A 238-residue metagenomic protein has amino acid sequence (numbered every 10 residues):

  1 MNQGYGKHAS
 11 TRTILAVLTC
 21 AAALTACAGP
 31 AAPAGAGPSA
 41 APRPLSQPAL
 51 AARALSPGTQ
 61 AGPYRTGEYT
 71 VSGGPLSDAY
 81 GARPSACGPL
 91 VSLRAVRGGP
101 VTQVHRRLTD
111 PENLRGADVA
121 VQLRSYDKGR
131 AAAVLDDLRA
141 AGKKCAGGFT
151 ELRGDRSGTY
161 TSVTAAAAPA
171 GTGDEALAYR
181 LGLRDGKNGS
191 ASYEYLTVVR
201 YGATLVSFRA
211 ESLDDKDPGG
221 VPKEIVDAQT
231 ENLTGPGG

Functional and structural regions predicted by a protein language model:
N2-V17: Bacterial N-terminal signal peptides that target proteins for export
A23-A26: C-terminal motif of bacterial Sec signal peptides marking the signal peptidase cleavage site
A28-A31: Bacterial signal peptide processing site
G37-G58: Post-signal peptide N-terminal segment of mature Sec-exported envelope proteins
A51, A131-V134, L138-A141, V221-I225 (+1 more regions): Stable alpha-helical elements in mature extracytoplasmic
R65-S190: A small/polar (G/S/T-enriched), proline-flanked helix-loop surface module common in exported/cell-envelope proteins
A146, T230-G237: Short amphipathic alpha-helical signal-transduction/dimerization elements
T161-D227, N232: A short, solvent-exposed beta-edge/loop patch
